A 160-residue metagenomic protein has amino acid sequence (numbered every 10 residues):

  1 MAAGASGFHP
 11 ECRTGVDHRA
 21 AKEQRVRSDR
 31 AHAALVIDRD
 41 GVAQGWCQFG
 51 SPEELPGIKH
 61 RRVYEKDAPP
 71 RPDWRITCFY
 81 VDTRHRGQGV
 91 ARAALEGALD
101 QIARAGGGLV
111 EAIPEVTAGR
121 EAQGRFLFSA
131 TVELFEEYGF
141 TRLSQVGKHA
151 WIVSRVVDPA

Functional and structural regions predicted by a protein language model:
M1-A21: Conserved GNAT-fold acetyl-CoA-binding loop/helix
R19-L35, P52-I58, R75: A short helix-loop-beta-strand connector motif used in the catalytic cores of GNAT acetyltransferases and, in some
A31-C47: Conserved beta-hairpin
H32-A34, P72, H149-V153: Short beta-strand micro-motifs in enzyme catalytic cores
V42-C78, R86, A122-S129, E136: Conserved acyl-donor/pantetheine-binding loop and adjacent beta-alpha core of acyl/acetyltransferases and related
I76-V81, G87-R104: Conserved acetyl-CoA-binding loop-helix of GNAT-fold acetyltransferases
L95, I102-R125: Conserved GNAT acetyl-CoA-binding A-motif
R125-A160: C-terminal "cap" of GNAT-fold acetyltransferases
